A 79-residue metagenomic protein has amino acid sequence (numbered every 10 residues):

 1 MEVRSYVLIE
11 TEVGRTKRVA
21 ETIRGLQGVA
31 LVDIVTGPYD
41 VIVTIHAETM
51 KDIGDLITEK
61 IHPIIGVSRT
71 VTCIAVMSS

Functional and structural regions predicted by a protein language model:
M1-S79: A compositional/biophysical signature of low hydrophobicity enriched in polar/charged and small residues
